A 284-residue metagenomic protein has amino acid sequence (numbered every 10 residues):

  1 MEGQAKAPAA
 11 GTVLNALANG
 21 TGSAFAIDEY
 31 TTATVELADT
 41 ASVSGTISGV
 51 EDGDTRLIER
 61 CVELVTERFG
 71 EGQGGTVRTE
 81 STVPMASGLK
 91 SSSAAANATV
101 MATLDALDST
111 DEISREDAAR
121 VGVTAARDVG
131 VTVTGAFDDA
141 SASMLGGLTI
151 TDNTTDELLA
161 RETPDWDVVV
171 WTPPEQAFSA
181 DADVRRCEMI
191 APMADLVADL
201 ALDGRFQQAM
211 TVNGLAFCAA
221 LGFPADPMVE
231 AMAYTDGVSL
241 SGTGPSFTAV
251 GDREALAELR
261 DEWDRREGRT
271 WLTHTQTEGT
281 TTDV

Functional and structural regions predicted by a protein language model:
M1-M85, E262, Q276-V284: ATP-binding N-lobe of GHMP and related small-molecule kinases
T12, A18, A86-A96, A126 (+1 more regions): FAD-binding core of FAD-dependent oxidoreductases, characterized by glycine-rich FAD pyrophosphate-binding loops
E63, V100-D108, D199, L215: Short glycine/serine- and small hydrophobic-enriched flexible loop segments
L89-D117, M144-G146: DPxDG-like acidic metal-binding loop motif
R115-V229, R253-D264, W271-V284: ATP-dependent small-molecule kinase catalytic core of the GHMP/sugar-kinase superfamily and closely related
V238-S241: Short beta-strand
T243-F247: Conserved glycine-rich beta-strand-loop-beta hairpin in the small C-terminal domain of fold type I
T248-D252: Short hydrophobic/aromatic beta-strand micro-patches that form the beta-sheet surface supporting nucleotide- or nucleic
